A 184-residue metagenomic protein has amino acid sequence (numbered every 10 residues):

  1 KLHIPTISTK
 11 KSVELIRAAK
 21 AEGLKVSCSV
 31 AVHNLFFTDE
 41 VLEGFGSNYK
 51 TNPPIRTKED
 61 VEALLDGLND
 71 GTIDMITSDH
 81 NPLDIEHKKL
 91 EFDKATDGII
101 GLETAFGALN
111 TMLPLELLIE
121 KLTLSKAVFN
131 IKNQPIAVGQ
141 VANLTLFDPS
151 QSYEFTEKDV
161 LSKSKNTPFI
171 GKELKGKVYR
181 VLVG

Functional and structural regions predicted by a protein language model:
K1, N48, N69, M75-I76 (+1 more regions): His/Asp/Glu-enriched, well-ordered alpha-helical/loop segment that forms or immediately abuts the divalent-metal
K1-I76: Histidine/acidic residue-rich metal-binding segments in metalloenzymes
T9, H33, N81-L83, Q151-S152: Short, glycine-/Ser/Thr-/acidic-enriched flexible segments
S12-V13, F36, D84-E86, T145 (+1 more regions): Glycine/Thr-rich phosphate-binding loops of Rossmann-like dinucleotide-binding domains
I16-R17, K88-K89, K158-D159: Short amphipathic alpha-helical segments
Y49-E59, T96-I100, T167-E173: A short acidic, glycine-rich active-site loop that binds or catalyzes chemistry on phosphate/adenosine moieties
L64-D66, P135, G171: Short, flexible, glycine/charge-rich loop motifs used to bind or transfer phosphoryl groups or to couple energy/partner
K94, V141-G184: C-terminal cap of metal-dependent C-N hydrolases
